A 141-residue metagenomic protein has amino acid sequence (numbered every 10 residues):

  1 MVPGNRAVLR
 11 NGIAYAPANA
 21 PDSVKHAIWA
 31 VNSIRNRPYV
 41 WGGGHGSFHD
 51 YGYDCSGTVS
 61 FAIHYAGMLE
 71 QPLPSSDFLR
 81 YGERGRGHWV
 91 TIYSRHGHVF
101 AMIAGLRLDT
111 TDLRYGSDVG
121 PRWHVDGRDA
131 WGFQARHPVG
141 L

Functional and structural regions predicted by a protein language model:
M1-P38, S117-L141: Intrinsically disordered, low-complexity, Pro/Ser/Thr/Asn/Gly/Ala-rich spacer/linker segments adjacent to signal
V8-I13, G42-S47, D77-Y81: Short linear capping/connector segments at secondary-structure termini
N19-D22, Y53, L73: Short coil/turn linker and secondary-structure boundary residues
I28, S60, Y65-L141: ...with weaker cross-activation on analogous glycine-rich loops/strands in unrelated enzymes
S33-G52: Active-site nucleophile-His-acid catalytic modules used for acyl/amide transfer and hydrolysis across diverse enzymes
S47-A66: Active-site nucleophilic cysteine motif
